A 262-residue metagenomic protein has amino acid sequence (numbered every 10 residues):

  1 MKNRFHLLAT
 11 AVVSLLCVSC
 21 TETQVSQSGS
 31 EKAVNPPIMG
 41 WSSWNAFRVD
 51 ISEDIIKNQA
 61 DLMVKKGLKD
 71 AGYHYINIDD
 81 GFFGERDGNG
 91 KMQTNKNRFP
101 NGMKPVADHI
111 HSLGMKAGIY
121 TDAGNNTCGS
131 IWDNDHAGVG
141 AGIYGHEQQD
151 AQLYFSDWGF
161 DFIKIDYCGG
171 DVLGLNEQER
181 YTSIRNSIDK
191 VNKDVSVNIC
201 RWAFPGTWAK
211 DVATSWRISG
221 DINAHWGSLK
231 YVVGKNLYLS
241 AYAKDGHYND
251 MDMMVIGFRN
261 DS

Functional and structural regions predicted by a protein language model:
M1-A9: Bacterial N-terminal signal peptides that target proteins for export
L16-S19: C-terminal motif of bacterial Sec signal peptides marking the signal peptidase cleavage site
Q24-K57, L62: N-terminal module-boundary/linker segments of secreted carbohydrate-active enzymes
G29-E31, Y120-G142, Q149-L153, G206-V232: Surface-exposed loop and adjacent secondary-structure segments within mature catalytic domains
E31-N35, L68-A71, I110-S112, F155-D157 (+3 more regions): Extracellular/periplasmic catalytic domains that process cell-envelope and extracellular macromolecules
Q59, M63-G174: Aromatic-lined carbohydrate-binding/catalytic grooves of carbohydrate-active enzymes
F162, C168-V195, I199-W202: Extracytoplasmic, non-cytosolic globular domains
D194-S262: Glycan-recognition surfaces
